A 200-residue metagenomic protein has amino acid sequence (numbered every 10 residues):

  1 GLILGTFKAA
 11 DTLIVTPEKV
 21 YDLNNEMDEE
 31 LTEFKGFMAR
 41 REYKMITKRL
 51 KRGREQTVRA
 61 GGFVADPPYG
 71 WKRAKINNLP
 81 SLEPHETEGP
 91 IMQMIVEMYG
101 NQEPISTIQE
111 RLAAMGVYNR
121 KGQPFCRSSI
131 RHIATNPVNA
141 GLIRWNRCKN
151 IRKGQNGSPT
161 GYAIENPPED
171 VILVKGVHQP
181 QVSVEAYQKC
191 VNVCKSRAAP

Functional and structural regions predicted by a protein language model:
G1-P200: Conserved catalytic breakage-reunion loop centered on the nucleophilic residue
